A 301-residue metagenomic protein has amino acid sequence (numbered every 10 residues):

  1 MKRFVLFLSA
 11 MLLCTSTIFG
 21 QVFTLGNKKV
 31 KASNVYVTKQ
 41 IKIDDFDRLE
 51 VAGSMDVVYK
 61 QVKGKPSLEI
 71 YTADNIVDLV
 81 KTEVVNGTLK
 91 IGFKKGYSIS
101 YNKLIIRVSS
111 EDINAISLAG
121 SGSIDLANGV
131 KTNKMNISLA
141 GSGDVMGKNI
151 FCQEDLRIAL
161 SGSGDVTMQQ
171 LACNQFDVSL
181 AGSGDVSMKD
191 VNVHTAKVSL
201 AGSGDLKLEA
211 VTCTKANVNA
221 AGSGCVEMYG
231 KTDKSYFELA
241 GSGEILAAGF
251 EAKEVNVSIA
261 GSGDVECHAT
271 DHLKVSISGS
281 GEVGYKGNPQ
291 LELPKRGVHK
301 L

Functional and structural regions predicted by a protein language model:
M1-L301: Intrinsically disordered, low-complexity terminal regions
